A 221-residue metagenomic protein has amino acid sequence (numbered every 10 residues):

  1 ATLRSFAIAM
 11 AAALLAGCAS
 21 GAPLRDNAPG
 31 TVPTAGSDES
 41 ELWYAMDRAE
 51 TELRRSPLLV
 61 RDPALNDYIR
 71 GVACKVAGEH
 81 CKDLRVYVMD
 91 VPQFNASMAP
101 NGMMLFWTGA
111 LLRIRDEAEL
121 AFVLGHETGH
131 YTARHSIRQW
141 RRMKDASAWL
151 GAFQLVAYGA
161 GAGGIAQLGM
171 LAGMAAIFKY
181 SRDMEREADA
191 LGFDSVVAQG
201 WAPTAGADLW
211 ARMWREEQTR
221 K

Functional and structural regions predicted by a protein language model:
A1-A7: Bacterial N-terminal signal peptides that target proteins for export
F6, C18-K221: A Zn2+-metalloprotease active-site environment signal
